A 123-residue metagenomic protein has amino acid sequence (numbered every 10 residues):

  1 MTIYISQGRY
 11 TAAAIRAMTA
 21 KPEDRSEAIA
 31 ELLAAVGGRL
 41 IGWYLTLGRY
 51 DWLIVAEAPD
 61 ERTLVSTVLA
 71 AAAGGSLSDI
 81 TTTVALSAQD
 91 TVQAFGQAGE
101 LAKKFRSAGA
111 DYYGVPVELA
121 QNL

Functional and structural regions predicted by a protein language model:
M1-L123: A compositional/biophysical signature of low hydrophobicity enriched in polar/charged and small residues
